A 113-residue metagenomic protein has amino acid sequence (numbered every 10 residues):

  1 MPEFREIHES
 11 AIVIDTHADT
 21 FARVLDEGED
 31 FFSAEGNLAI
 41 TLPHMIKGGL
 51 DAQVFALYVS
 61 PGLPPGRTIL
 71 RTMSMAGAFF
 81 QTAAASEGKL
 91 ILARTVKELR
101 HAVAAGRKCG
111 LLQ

Functional and structural regions predicted by a protein language model:
M1-Q113: N-terminal hydrophobic targeting/anchoring segments and the immediately downstream early-domain regions of hydrolases
